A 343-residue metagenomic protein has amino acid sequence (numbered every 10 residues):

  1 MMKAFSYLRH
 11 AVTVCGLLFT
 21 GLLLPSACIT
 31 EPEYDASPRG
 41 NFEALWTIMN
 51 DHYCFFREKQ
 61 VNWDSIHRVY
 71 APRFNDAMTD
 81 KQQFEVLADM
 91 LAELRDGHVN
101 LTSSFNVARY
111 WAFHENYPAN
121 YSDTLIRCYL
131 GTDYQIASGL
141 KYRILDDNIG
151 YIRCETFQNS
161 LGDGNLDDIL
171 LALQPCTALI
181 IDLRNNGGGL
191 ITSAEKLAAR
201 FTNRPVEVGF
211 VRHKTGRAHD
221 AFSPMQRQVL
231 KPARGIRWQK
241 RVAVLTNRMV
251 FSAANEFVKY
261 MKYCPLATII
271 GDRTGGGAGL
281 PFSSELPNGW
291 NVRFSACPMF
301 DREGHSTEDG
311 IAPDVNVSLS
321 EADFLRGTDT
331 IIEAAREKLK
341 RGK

Functional and structural regions predicted by a protein language model:
M1-D35: Bacterial Sec-dependent N-terminal signal peptides
L24-P25, T177, P313-V315: Short acidic (Asp/Glu) and glycine-rich catalytic loops that position anionic groups and cofactors
A27-K214, A218-R227, R241, S283 (+2 more regions): Flexible, low-complexity junctional segments that flank or bridge functional domains
T192-G327, E333: Conserved acidic, small-residue-rich alpha-beta core segments centered on
A334-G342: C-terminal alpha-helix
